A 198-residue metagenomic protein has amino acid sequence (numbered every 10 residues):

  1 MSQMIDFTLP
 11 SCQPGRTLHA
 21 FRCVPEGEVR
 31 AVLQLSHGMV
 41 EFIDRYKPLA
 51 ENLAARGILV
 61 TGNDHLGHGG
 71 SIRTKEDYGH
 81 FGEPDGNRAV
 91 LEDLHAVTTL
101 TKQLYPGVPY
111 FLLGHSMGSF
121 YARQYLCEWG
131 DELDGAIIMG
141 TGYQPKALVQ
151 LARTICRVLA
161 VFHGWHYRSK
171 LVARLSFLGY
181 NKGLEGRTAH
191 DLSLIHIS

Functional and structural regions predicted by a protein language model:
M1-P25: N-terminal cap/lid segment of alpha/beta-hydrolase-fold proteins
H37-E41: Active-site glycine-rich loops that stabilize anionic/oxyanionic intermediates across multiple enzyme folds
N52-E76: Conserved alpha/beta-hydrolase
G82-K102: Alpha/beta-hydrolase active-site loop
Y105-S116: Alpha/beta-hydrolase fold nucleophile elbow
G114-Q124: Glycine-rich nucleophile elbow surrounding the catalytic serine of serine-hydrolase chemistry
Q124-S198: Alpha/beta-hydrolase-fold enzymes
